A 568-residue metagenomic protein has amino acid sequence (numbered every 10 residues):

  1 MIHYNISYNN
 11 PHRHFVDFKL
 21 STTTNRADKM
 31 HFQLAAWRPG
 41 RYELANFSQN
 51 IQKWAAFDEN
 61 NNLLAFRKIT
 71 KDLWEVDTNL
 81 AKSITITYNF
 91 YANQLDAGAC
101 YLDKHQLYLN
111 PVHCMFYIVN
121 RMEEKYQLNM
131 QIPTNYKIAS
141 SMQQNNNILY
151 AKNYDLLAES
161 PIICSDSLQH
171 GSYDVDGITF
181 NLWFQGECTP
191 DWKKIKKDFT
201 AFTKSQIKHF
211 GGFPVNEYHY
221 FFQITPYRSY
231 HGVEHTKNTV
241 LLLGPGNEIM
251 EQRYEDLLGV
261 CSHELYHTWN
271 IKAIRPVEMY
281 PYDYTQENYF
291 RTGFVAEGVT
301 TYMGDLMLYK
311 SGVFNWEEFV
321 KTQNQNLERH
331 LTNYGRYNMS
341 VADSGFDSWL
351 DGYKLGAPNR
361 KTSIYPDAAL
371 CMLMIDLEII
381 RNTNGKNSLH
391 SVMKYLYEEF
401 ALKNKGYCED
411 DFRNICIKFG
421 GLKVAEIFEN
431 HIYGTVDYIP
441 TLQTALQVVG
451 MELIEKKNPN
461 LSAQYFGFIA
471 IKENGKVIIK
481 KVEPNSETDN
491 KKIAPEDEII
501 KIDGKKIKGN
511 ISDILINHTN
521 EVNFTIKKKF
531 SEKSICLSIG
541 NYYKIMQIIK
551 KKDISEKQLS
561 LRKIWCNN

Functional and structural regions predicted by a protein language model:
M1-I2, V16, A401-N568: Beta/coil-rich, acidic/histidine-enriched accessory regions frequently appended to metallopeptidases
M1-P11, F18-S21: Non-catalytic, glycine-rich low-complexity segments
V16-S48, F116-P133: Surface-exposed beta-strand/loop patches in extracellular or lumenal glycoproteins
N46-K53, F57-V215, R228: Non-catalytic architectural context of zinc metalloproteases
Q169-G293: Juxtacatalytic substrate-recognition/specificity segment
V233, R253-C261, N288-A296, G356-D367 (+2 more regions): Secondary-structure capping and boundary motifs in well-ordered enzyme cores
R275-Y282, E287-Y365: Acidic/His/Gly-enriched intrinsically disordered linker/tail segments that often contain short helix/coil "MoRF-like"
L350-A357, K361-L446: Amphipathic alpha-helical substructures
